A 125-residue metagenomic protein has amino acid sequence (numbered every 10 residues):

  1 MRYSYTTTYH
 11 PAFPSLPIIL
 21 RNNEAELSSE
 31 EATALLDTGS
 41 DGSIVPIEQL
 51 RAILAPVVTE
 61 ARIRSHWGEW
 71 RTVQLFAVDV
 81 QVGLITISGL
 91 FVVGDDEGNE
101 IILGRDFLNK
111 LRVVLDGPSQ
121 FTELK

Functional and structural regions predicted by a protein language model:
M1-K125: Pepsin/retropepsin-fold aspartyl endopeptidases
